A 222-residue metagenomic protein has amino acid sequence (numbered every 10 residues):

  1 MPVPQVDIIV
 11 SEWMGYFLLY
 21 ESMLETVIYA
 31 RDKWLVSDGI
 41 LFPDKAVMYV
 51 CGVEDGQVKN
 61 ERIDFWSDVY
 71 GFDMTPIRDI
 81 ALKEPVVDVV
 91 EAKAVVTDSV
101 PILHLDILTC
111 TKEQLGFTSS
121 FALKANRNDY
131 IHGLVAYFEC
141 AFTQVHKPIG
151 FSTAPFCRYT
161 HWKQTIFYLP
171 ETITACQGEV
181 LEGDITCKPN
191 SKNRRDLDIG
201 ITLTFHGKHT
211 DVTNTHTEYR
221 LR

Functional and structural regions predicted by a protein language model:
M1-R222: Class I SAM-binding transferase module
